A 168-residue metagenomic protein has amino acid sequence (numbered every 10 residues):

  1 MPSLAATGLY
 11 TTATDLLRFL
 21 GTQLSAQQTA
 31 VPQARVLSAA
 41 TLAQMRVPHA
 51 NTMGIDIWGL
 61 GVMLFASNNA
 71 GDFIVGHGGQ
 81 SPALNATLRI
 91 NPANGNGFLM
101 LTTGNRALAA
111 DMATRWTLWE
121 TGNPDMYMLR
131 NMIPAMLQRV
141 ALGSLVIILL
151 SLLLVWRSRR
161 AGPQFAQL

Functional and structural regions predicted by a protein language model:
M1-L168: Catalytic loop of the DD-peptidase/beta-lactamase superfamily, centered on the K-T-G motif and neighboring
